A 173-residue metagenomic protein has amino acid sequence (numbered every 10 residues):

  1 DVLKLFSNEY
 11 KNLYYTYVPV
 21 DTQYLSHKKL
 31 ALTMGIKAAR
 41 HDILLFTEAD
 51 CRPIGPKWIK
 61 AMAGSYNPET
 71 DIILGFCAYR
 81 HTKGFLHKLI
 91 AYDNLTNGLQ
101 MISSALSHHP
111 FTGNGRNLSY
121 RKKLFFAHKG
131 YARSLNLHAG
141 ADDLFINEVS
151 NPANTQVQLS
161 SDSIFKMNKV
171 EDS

Functional and structural regions predicted by a protein language model:
D1-T22: Acidic donor-binding segment of Leloir-type glycosyltransferases
Y10, A39-D42, G55, N67-P68 (+1 more regions): Active-site acidic short loop of glycosyltransferases
D21-L30, R52, H138-A139: A short, glycine-/small-residue-rich helix N-cap motif at loop->alpha-helix starts within glycosyltransferase
L32, L44: Short aromatic/hydrophobic "clamp" motif used to bind/position activated sugar donors
R40-D42, N114-K129: Conserved nucleotide-sugar donor-binding and metal-coordinating catalytic region shared by glycosyltransferases
E48-G64: Acidic donor-binding/catalytic loop of UDP-sugar-dependent glycosyltransferases, especially processive GT2
Y66, I72-T96, K123-F126, G130-S173: Catalytic donor/gating beta->alpha subdomain of glycosyltransferases that bind UDP-sugars
Y79-R80, Q100-S119, D162-M167: A recurrent flexible, glycine/aromatic-enriched loop bordering the glycosyltransferase active site that acts as
